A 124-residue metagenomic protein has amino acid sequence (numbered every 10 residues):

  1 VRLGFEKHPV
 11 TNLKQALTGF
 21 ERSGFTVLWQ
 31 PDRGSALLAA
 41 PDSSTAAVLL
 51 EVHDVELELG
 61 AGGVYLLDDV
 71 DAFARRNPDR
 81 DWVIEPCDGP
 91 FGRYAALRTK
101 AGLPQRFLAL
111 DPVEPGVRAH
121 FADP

Functional and structural regions predicted by a protein language model:
V1, K7-A46: Core segments of cupin and vicinal oxygen chelate
V1-L17, A61-G63, D111-P124: N-terminal beta-strand motif that seeds the catalytic metal site of vicinal oxygen chelate
R2-T11, H53-P78, R93-L103: Vicinal oxygen chelate
P9, Q30, L50-H53, D88 (+1 more regions): Short beta->alpha transition motifs characteristic of CBS
L13, P31, P41, V70 (+2 more regions): A short, compositionally biased micro-patch
T18-R22, A74-R80: Short amphipathic alpha-helices in soluble, non-transmembrane regions that often serve as interface/regulatory elements
S43-V48, G102-Q105: Short, charged/polar, Gly/Pro-enriched secondary-structure boundary elements
P78-P124: Vicinal oxygen chelate
